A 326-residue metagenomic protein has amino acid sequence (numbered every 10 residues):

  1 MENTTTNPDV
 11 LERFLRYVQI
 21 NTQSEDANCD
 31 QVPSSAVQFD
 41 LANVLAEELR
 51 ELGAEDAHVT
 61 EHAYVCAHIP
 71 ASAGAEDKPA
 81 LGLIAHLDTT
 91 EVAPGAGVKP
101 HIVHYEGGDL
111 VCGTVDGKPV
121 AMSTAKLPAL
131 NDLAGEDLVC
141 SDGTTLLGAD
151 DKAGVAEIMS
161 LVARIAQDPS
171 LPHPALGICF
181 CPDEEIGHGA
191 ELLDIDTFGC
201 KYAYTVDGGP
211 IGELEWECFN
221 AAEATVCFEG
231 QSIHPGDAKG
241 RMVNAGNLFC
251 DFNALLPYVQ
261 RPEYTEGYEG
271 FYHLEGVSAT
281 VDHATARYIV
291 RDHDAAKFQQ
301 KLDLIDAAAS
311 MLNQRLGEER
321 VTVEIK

Functional and structural regions predicted by a protein language model:
N7-S35, C140: N-terminal capping segment at the start of a domain
L11, L15, N43-A46, V155-A163 (+6 more regions): Predominant activation on well-ordered alpha-helical scaffold segments within soluble catalytic domains
C29-K78, G82-I84, D88, K99: A non-catalytic alpha/beta surface segment that caps or lines the substrate-entry region of metallo-dependent hydrolase
A75-L171, A175, F180, C200: Active-site metal-coordination/substrate-binding segment of hydrolases, especially metallo-dependent peptidases
E76-D77, H234-G236, A295-Q300: Short, conserved charged micro-motifs
L130-L133, G148-A156, L161-V162, Q167-D168 (+3 more regions): Glycine-rich anion/phosphate-binding loop at the beta-strand->alpha-helix junction
G154, Q167-A245: Fold-level recognition of mixed alpha/beta catalytic cores in primary-metabolism enzymes, strongest
G246-K326: Metal-dependent amide/peptide-bond hydrolase catalytic core, centered on the "pita-bread" metallohydrolase fold
